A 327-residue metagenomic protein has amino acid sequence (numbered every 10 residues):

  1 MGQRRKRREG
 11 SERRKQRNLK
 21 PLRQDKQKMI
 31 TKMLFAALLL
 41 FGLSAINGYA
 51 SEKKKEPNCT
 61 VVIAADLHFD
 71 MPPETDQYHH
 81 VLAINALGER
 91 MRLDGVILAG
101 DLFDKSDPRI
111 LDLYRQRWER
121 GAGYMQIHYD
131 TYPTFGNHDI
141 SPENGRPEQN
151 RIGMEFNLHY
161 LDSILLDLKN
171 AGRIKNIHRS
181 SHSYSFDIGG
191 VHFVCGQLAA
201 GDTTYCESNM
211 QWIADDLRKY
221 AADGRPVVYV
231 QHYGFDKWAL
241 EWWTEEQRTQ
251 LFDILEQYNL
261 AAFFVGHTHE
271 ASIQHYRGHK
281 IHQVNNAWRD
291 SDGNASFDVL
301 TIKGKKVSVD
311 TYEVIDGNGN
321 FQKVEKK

Functional and structural regions predicted by a protein language model:
K26-E52: Bacterial Sec-dependent N-terminal signal peptides
G48-L111: N-terminal active-site segment of His-dependent metallophosphoesterases
K54-K55, T301-K327: A short C-terminal boundary segment appended to hydrolase-like catalytic domains
E56, A200-Q211, Y220-A261, V265: Active-site-proximal segments of metal-dependent phosphoesterases and phosphodiesterases across multiple
P57-T60, M91-G95, Q126-Y132, I188-F193 (+3 more regions): Loop/turn elements at helix/coil->beta-strand transitions in domains of secreted/extracellular proteins
I63-A65, V96-D101, D130-N137, V228-H232 (+2 more regions): Active-site neighborhood of phospho(di)ester-bond hydrolases with catalytic His/Asp-centered motifs
D107-D215, Q250-E256, I273-V309, Q322: Extended active-site neighborhood of metal-dependent phosphoesterases/phosphodiesterases
